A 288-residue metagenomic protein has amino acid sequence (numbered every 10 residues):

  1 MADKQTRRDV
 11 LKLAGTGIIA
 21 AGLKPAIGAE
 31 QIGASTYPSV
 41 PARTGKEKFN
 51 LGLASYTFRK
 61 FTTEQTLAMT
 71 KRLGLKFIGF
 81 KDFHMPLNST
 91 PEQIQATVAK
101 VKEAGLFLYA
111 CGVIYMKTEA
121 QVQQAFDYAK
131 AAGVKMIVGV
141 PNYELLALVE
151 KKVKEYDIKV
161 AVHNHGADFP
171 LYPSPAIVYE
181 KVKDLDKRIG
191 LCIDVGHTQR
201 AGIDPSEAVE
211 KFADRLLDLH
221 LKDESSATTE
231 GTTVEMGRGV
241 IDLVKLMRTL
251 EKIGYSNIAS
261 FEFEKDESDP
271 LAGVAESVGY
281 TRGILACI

Functional and structural regions predicted by a protein language model:
A2-N50, K60-L73, P175, Y179-I193 (+1 more regions): Histidine-acidic metal/acid-base catalytic patches
A14-G15, I19-G22, R43-G45, E64-L67 (+5 more regions): Active-site acidic/histidine proton-transfer and metal-coordination neighborhood in alpha/beta enzyme cores
F49-A54, I78-F80, L108-V113, I137-G139 (+4 more regions): Hydrophobic faces of well-ordered beta-strands that scaffold small-molecule active sites in alpha/beta enzyme cores
G79-A96: Glycine-rich, proline-tolerant flexible connector loops at the mouths of alpha/beta enzymes
T97-Y109: Alpha-helix-loop-beta-strand connector modules within alpha/beta enzyme cores
